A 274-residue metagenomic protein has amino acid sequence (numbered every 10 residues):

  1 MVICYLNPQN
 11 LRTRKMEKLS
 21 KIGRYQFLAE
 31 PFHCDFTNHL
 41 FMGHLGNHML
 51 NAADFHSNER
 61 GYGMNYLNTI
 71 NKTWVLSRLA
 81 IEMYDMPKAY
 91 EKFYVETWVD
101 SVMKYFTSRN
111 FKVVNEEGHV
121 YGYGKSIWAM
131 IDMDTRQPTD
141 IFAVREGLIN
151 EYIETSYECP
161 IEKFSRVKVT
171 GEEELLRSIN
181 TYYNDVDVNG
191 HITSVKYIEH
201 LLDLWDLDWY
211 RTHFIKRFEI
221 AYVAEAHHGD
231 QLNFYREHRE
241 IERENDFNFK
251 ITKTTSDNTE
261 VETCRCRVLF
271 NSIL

Functional and structural regions predicted by a protein language model:
M1-K15: N-terminal amphipathic/basic-hydrophobic helices that include classical n-h-c signal peptides and signal-anchor
R14-L76, Y123-K125, D132-F214: Hot-dog-fold acyl-thioester-processing enzymes
R14-Y25, A80-S165, Y222, A226-H228 (+1 more regions): HotDog/MaoC-like acyl-thioester-processing domains
S77, T107, K216: Exposed loop/turn and edge beta-strand positions of beta-sandwich/beta-sheet ligand-binding modules
E173, R177-R267: Acidic/His-leaning functional-site neighborhoods
